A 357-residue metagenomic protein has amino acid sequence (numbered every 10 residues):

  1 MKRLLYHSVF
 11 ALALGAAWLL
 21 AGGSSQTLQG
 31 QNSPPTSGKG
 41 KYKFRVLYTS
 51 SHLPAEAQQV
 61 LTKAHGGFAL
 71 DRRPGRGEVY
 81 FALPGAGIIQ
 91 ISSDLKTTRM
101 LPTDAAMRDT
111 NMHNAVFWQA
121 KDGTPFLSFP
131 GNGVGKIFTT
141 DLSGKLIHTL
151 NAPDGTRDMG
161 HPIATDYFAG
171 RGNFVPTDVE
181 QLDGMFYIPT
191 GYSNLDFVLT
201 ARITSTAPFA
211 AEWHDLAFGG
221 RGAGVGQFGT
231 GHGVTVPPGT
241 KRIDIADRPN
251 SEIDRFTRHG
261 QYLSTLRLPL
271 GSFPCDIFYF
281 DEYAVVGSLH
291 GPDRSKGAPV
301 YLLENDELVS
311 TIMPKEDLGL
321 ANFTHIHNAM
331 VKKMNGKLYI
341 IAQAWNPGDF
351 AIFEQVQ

Functional and structural regions predicted by a protein language model:
T27-S51: Blade/loop signatures of beta-propeller domains
R45-H52, T98-D104, I147-P162, F209-G220 (+2 more regions): Beta-propeller fold detector
E56-R76, A106-D122, T156-G184, R221-R242 (+2 more regions): Beta-rich, blade/repeat-based domains predominating in secreted/periplasmic proteins but also intracellular
R72, E78-P84, S128-G133, I188-L195 (+4 more regions): Conserved beta-strand positions in repeat-built beta-propeller and related beta-rich domains
A86-N132, G222: Blade-loop segments of beta-propeller domains
K136, D196-L199, R294-P299, D349-E354: Structural motif
L142-I147, T200-A211, N305-V309, E354-Q357: Short loop/turn segments immediately following beta-strands, especially the blade-tip and inter-blade linker loops
F323-Q357: Blade-level signature of beta-propeller repeat domains, shared across WD40, Kelch, NHL, RCC1 and BNR/Asp-box propellers
